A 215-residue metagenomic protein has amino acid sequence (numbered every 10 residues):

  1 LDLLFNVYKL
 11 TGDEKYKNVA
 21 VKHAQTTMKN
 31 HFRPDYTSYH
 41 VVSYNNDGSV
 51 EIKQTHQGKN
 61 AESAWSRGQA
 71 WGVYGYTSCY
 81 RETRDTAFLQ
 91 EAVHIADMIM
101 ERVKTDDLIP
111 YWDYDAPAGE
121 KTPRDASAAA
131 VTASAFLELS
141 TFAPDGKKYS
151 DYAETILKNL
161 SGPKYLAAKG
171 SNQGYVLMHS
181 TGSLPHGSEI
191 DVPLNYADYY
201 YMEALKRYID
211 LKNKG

Functional and structural regions predicted by a protein language model:
L1-G215: Glycan-recognition and catalytic cores of secretory/periplasmic carbohydrate-active enzymes
